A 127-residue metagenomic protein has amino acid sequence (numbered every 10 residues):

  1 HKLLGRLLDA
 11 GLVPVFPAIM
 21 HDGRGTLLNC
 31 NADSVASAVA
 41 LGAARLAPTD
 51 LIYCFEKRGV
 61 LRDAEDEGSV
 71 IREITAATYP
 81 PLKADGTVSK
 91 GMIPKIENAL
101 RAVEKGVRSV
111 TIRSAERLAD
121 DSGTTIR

Functional and structural regions predicted by a protein language model:
H1-R127: C-terminal catalytic "cap/lid" subdomain
